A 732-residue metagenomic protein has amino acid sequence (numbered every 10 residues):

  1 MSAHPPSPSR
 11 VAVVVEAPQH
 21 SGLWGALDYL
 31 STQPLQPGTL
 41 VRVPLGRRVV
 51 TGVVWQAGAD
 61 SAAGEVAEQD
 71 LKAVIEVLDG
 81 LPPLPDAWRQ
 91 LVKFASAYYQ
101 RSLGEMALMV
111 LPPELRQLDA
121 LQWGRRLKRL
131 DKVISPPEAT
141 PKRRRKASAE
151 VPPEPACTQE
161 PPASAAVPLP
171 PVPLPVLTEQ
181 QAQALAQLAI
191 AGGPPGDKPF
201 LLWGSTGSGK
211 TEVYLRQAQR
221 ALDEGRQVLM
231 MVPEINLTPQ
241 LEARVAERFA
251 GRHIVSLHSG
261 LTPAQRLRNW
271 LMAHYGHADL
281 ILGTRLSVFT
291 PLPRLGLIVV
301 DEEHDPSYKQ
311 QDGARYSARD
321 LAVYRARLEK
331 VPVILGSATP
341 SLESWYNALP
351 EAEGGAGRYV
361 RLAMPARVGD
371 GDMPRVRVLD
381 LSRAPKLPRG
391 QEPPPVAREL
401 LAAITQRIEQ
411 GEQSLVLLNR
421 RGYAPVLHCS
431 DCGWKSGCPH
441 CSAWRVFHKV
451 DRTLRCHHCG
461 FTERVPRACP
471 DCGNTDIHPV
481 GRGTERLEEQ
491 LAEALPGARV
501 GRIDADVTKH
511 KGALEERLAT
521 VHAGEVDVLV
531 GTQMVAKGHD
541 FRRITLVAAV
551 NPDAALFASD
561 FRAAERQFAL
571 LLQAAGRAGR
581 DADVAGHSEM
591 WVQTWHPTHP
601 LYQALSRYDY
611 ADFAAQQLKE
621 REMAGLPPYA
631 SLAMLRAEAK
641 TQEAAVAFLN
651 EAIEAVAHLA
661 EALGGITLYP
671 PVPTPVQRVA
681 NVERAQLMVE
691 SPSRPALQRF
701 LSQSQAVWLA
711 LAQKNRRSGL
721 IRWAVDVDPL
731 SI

Functional and structural regions predicted by a protein language model:
M1-S337, S344, L349-D372, I408-E409 (+3 more regions): Accessory, non-ATPase domains that flank or precede helicase/AAA+ motor cores in DNA-metabolism machines
R10, Q36-P37, V521, A644-A657: A short, contiguous, amphipathic alpha-helix enriched in charged residues
V49, T667-P695: Short, intrinsically disordered low-complexity segments
V54, Q603-A604, A647, A680 (+1 more regions): Short conserved micro-motifs at the rims of enzyme active sites and ligand-binding pockets
K93-S96, A246, L401, E488 (+4 more regions): Generic solvent-exposed, charged/amphipathic alpha-helical segments that serve as macromolecular interface scaffolds
P175-T178, G196-D279, G283-V646, T674-P675 (+3 more regions): Inter-lobe coupling/hinge segments of SF2-like helicase ATPases
V416, E654, G664, R716: Conserved beta/loop motifs at nucleotide-recognition and modification sites
G501, A660-T674, R717-D726: Short beta-strand elements
